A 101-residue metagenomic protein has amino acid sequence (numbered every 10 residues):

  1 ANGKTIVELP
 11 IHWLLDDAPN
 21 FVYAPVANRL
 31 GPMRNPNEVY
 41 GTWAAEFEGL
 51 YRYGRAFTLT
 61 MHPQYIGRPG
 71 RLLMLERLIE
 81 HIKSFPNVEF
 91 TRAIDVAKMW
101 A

Functional and structural regions predicted by a protein language model:
A1-Y53: Active-site-adjacent pocket scaffolds in enzyme catalytic domains
M33, N37-A101: C-terminal domain-boundary segment and adjacent tail
